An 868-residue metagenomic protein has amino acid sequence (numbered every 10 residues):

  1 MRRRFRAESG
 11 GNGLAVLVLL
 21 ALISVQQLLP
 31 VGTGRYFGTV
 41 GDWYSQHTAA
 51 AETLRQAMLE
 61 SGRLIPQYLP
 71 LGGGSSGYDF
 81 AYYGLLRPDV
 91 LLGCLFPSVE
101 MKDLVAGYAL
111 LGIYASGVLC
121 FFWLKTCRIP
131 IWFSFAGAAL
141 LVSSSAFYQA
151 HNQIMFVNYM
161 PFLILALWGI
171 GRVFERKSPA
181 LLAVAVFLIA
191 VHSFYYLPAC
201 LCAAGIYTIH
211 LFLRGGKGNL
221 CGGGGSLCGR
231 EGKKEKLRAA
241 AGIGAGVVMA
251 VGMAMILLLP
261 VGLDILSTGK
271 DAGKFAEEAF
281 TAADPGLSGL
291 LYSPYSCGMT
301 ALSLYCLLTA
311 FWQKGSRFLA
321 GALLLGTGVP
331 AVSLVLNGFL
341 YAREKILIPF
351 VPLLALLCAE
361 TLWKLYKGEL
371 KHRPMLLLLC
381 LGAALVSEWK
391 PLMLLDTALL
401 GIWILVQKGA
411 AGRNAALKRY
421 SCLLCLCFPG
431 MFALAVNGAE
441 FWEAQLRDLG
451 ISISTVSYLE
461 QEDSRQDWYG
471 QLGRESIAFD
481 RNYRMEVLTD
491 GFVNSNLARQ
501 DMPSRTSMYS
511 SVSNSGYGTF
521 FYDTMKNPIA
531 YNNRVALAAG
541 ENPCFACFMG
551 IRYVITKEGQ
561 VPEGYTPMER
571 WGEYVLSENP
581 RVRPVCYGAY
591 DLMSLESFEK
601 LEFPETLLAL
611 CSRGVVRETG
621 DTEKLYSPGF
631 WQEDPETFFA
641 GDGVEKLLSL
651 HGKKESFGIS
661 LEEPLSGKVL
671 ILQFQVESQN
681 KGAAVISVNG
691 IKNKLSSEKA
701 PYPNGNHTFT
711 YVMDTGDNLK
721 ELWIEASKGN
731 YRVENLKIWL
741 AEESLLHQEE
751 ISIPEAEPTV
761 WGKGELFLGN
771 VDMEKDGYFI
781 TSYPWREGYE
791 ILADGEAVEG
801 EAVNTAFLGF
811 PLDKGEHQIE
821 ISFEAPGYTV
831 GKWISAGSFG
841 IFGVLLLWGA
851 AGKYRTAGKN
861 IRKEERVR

Functional and structural regions predicted by a protein language model:
L19-I23, L110-C127, I131-L213, G242-G262 (+4 more regions): Membrane-embedded helix bundles of polyisoprenyl
A21-G117, A139-M160, I265-K270, E278-S293 (+2 more regions): Membrane-interface coil-to-helix junctions
S45, E52, A239-I348, D463-G470 (+1 more regions): Periplasmic/ER-lumenal interhelical loops and adjacent helix-loop junctions in multi-pass membrane proteins
H47-A51, S627-R868: Active-site-proximal, structured, solvent-exposed surfaces of multi-pass membrane proteins that position macromolecular
Y78-Y83, K102-A115, F133, L140-I164 (+6 more regions): Membrane-interface micro-motifs in multi-pass membrane enzymes
D79-Y82, P429-E460, E475-F545, R583 (+3 more regions): Extracytoplasmic/lumenal acceptor-recognition loop(s) of multi-pass membrane glycoenzymes
Y196, L319-S464, E816-G858, V867-R868: Contiguous transmembrane helix-bundle modules in multi-pass membrane proteins
C200-V248, L399-G409: Perimembrane helix-loop-helix junctions
